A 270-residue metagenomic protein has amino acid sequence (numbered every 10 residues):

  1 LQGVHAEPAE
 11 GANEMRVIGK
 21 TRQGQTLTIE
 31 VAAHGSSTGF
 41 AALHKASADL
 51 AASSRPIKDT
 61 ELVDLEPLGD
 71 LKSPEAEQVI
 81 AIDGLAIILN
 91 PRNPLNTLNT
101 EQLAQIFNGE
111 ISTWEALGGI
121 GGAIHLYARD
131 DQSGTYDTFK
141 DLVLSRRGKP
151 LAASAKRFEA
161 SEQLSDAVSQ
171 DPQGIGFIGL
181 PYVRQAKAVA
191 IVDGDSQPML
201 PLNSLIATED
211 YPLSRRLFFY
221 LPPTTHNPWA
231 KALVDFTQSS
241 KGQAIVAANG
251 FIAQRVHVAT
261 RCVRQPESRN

Functional and structural regions predicted by a protein language model:
L1-N270: Exported/periplasmic ABC-transporter solute-binding proteins
